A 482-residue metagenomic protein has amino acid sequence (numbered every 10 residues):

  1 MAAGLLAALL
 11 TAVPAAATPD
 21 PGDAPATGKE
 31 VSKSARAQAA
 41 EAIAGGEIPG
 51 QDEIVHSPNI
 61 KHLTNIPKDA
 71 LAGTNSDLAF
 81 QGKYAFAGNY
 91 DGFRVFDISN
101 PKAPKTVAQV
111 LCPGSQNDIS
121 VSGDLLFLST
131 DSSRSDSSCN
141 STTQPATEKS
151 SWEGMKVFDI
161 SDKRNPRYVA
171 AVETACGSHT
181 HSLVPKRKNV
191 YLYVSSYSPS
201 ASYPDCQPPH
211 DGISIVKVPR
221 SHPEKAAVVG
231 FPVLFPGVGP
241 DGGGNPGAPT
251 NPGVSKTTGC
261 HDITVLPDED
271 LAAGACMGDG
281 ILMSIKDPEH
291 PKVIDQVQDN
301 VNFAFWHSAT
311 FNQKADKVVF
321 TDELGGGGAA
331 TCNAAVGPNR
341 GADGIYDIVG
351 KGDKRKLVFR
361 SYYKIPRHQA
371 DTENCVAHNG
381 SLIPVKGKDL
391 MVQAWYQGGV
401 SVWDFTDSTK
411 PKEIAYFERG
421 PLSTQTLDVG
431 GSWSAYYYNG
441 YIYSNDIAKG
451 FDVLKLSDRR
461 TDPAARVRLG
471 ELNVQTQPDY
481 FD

Functional and structural regions predicted by a protein language model:
A2-L10, P14-D482: Feature marking well-ordered beta-strand scaffolds used for ligand recognition
